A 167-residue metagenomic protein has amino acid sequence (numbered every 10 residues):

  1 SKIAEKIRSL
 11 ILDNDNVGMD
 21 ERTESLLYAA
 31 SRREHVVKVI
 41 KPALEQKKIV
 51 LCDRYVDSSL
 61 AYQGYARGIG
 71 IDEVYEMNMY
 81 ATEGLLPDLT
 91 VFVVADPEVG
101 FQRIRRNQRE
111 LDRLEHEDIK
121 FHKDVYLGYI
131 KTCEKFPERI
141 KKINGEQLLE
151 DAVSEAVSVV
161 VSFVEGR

Functional and structural regions predicted by a protein language model:
S1-T82: ATP-dependent small-molecule kinase phosphotransfer cores that center on conserved nucleotide phosphate-binding segments
S31, Y55, A95-D96, N144-L148: Short beta->alpha linker loops
K47, P87, P137-I140: A generic structural signal for alpha->beta connector loops
L51, L89-V91, K141-I143: Hydrophobic/aromatic beta-strand patches that form the interior of the parallel beta-sheet core in alpha/beta enzyme
S58-L127: A glycine- and Lys/Arg-enriched "phosphate-lid" helix/loop adjacent to the NTP-binding pocket of small-molecule kinases
E98-R167: NTP-dependent small-molecule kinase module
